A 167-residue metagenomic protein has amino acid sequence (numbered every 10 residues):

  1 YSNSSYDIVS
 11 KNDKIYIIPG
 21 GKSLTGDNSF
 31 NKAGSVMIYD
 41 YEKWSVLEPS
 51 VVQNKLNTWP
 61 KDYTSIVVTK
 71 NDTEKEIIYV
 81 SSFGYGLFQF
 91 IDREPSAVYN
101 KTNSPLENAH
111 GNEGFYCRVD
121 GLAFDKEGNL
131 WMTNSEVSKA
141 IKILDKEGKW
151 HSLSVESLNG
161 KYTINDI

Functional and structural regions predicted by a protein language model:
Y1-I167: Carboxylate-rich, polar loop motifs that coordinate divalent cations or form catalytic acidic clusters
